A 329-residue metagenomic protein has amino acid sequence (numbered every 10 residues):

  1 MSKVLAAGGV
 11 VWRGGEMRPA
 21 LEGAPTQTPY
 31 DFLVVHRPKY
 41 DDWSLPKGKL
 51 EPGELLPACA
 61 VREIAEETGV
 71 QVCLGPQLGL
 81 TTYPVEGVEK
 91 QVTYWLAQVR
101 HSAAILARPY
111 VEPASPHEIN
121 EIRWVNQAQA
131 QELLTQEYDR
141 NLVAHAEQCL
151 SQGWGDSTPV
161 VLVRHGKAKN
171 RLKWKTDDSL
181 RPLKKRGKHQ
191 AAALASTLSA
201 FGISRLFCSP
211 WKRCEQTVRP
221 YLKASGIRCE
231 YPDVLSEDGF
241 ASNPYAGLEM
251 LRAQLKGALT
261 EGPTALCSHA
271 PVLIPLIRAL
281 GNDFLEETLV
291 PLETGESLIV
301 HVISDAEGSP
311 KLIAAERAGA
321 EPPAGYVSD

Functional and structural regions predicted by a protein language model:
M1-L45, V160-H165: N-terminal strand-loop-strand
T26-Q71, W174-R186: Conserved Nudix-box catalytic region and its N-terminal flanking loop in Nudix hydrolases and closely related
D41-D42, R108-G166, N170, A258: Nudix hydrolase/Nudix homology domain
G48, C59, G155-S242, I274 (+2 more regions): Active-site-proximal alpha-helix that buttresses catalytic centers in soluble enzyme cores
L50-Q136: Unchanged
V160-V161, T260-S268: Generic beta-sheet signal
Y245-G262: A short, acidic, amphipathic alpha-helical segment used as a generic capping/interface helix at domain edges
F284-K311: Domain-level recognition of soluble alpha/beta enzyme cores, biased toward histidine phosphatases/phosphomutases
